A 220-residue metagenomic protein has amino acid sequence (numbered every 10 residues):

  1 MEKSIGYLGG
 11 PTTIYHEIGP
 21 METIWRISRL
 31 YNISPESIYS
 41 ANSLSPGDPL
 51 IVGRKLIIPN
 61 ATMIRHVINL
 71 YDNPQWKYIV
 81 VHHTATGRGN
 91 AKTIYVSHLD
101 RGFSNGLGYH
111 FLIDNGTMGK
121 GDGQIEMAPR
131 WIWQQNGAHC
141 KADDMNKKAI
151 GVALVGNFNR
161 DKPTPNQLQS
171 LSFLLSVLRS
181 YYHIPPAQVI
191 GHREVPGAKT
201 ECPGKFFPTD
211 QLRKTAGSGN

Functional and structural regions predicted by a protein language model:
M1, V67-K77, N115-P129, K141-I150 (+1 more regions): Basic/polar, cationic surfaces and motifs that engage anionic cell-wall and phosphate/carboxylate ligands
E2-N32: Primarily a LysM-type cell-wall glycan-binding module
I14, V52-R54, K77, L107 (+1 more regions): Envelope-exposed proteins and targeting segments
Y15-E22, P35-V52: Short acidic, glycine/serine/threonine-rich helix-capping segments at coil-helix boundaries
I18-E22, R29-N32, T84-G89, D161-Q169 (+1 more regions): Soluble non-cytosolic domains of exported or imported proteins
L30-S34, A41-L44, P59, T84-G87 (+3 more regions): Structured segments of extracytoplasmic/periplasmic soluble domains in secreted or envelope-associated proteins
A61-R65: Short, charged beta-turn/beta-strand-edge "cap" motif at the junction between a beta-strand and an adjacent loop
V67-W133: Short, conserved "active-site rim" segments that organize catalytic pockets and cofactor/ligand binding
